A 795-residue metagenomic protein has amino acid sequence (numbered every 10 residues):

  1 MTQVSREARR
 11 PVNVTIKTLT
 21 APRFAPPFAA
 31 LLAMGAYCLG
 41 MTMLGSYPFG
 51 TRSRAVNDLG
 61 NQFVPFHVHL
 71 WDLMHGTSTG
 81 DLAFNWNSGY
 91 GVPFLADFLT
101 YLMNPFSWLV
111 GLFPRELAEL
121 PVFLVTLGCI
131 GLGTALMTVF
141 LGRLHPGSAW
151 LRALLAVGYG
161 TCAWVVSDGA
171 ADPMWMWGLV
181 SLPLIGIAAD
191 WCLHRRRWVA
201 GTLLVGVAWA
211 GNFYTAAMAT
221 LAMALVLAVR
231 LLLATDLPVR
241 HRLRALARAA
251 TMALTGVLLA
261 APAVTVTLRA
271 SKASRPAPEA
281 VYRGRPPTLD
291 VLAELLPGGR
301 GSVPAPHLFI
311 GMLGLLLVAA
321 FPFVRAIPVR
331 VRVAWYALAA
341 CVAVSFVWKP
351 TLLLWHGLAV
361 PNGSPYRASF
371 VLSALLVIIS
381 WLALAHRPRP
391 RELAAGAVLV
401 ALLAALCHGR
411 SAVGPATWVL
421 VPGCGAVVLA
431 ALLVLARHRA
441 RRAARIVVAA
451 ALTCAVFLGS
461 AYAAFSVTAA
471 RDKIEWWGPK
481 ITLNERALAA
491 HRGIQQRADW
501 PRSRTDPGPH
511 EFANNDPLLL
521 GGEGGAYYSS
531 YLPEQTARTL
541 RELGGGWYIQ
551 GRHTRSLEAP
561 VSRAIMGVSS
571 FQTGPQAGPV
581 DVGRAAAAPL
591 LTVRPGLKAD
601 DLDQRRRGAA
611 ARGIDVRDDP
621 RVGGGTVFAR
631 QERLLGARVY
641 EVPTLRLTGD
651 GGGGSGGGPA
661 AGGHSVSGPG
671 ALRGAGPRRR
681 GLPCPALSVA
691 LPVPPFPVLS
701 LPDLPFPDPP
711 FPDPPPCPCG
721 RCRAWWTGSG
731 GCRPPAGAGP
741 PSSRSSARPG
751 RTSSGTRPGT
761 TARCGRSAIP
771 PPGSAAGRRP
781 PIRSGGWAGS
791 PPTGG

Functional and structural regions predicted by a protein language model:
M1-S46, R248, R437: Start-transfer (signal-anchor) and selected internal transmembrane alpha helices of multi-pass inner/ER membrane
R23-L59, M252-T265, A343: Transmembrane signal-anchor helices characteristic of membrane glycosylation enzymes that use polyprenol
P26-A29, G147-L154, D190-G201, A249 (+3 more regions): Membrane-interfacial loop-to-transmembrane alpha-helix junctions, especially the N-terminal start
Y37-M137, V157-L179, P286-A293, V347-T351: Membrane-interface coil-to-helix junctions
N61-Q62, A245-R248, M252-A334, C341-V342 (+3 more regions): Periplasmic/ER-lumenal interhelical loops and adjacent helix-loop junctions in multi-pass membrane proteins
I130-L144, W150-A234, A245-T267, L403-A404: Membrane-embedded helix bundles of polyisoprenyl
A337, C341, A359, P365-L483: Contiguous transmembrane helix-bundle modules in multi-pass membrane proteins
A455-L691, P695, P702, P712 (+1 more regions): Soluble catalytic regions of membrane-associated enzymes that act on cell-envelope and secretory-pathway components
